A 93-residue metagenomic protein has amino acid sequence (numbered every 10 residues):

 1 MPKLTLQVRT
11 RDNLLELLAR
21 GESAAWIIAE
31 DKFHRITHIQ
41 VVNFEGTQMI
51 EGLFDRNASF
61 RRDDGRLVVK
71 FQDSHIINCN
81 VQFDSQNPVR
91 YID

Functional and structural regions predicted by a protein language model:
M1-I36, V42-G46, V68, H75 (+2 more regions): Compositionally biased, charged N-terminal/linker segments
I27-A29, R56-R61: Intrinsically disordered, low-complexity boundary segments flanking structured domains
Q48-A58: Short beta-strand-centered aromatic/proline hotspots
E51, R62, C79-V81: Short acidic, gly/pro-rich beta-turn/loop elements at beta-sheet edges and active-site/ligand-binding grooves
A58-Q72: Short, solvent-exposed secondary-structure boundary/capping segments
